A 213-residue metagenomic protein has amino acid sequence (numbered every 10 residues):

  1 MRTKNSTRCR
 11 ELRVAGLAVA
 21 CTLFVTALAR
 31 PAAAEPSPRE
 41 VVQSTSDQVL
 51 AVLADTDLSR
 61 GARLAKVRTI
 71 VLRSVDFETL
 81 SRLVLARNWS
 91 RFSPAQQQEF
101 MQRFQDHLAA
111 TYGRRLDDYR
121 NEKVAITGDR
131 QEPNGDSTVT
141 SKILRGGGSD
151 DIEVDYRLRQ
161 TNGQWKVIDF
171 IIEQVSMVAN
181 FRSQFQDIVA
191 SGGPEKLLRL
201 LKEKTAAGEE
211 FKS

Functional and structural regions predicted by a protein language model:
M1-E11: N-terminal secretory signal peptides that target proteins for export/translocation
A15-A27: Bacterial N-terminal signal peptides
A29-P31: N-terminal signal peptide c-region/cleavage motif recognized by signal peptidases
P36-Y112: Early exported N-terminus immediately downstream of N-terminal targeting peptides
W89, D106-H107, Q131-E132, R145-G146 (+1 more regions): Solvent-exposed loop/turn segments at secondary-structure junctions within structured extracellular/periplasmic domains
A110-I152, R199-S213: Surface-exposed, charged secondary-structure patches
D151-A179: Short beta-strand edge/turn micro-motifs at domain boundaries
D169-S213: Low-complexity, intrinsically disordered terminal/linker segments enriched in charged and Gly/Pro repeats
